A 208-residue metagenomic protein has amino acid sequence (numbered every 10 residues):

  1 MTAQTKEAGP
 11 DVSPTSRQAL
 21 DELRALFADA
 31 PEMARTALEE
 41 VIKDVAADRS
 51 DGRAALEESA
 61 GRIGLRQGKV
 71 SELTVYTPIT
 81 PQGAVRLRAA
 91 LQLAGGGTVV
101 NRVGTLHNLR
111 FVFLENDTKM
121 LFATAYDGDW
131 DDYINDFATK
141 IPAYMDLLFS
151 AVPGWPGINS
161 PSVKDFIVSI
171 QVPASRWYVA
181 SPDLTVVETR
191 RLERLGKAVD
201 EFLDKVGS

Functional and structural regions predicted by a protein language model:
T2-K119, G128, D132, S160-S208: Short S/T/G/P-rich N-terminal loop/turn motif that feeds into the first structured element of a domain
R110-P153: Active-site/pore-lining binding-face segments in mid-to-C-terminal subdomains
